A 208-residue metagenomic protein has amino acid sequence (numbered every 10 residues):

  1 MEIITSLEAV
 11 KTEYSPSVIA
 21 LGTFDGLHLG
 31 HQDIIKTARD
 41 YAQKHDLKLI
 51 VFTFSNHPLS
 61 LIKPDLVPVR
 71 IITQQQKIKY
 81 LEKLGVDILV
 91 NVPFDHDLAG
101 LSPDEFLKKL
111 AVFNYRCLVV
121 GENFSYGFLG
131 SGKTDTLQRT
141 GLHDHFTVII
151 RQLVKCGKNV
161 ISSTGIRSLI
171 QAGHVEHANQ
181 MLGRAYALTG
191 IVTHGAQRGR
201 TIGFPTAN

Functional and structural regions predicted by a protein language model:
M1-N208: Nucleotidyltransferase catalytic core that binds NTPs
